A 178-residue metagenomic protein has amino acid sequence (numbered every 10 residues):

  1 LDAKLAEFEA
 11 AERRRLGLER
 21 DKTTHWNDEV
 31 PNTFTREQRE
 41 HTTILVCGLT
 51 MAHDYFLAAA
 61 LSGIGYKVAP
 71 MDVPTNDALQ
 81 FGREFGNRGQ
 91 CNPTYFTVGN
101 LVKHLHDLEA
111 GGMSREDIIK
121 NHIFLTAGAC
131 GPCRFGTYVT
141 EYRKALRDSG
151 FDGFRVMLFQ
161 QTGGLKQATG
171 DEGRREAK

Functional and structural regions predicted by a protein language model:
L1-K178: An N-terminal assembly and electron-transfer interface module characteristic of large anaerobic redox and radical
